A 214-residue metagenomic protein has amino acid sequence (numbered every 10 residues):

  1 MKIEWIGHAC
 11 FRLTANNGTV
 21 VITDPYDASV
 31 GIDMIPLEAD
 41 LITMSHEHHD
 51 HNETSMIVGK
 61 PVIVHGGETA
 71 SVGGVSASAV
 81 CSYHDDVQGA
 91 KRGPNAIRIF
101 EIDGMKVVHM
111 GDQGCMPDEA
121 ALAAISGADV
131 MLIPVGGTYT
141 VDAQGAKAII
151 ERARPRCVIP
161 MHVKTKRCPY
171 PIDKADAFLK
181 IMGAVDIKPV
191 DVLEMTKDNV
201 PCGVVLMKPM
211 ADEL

Functional and structural regions predicted by a protein language model:
M1-G31, K91-G111, V130: Conserved beta-strand hairpin/beta-sheet module of binuclear metal-dependent hydrolase folds, prominently
M1-N16, S29, E68-V80, D198-L214: Zn-dependent metallo-beta-lactamase
E4-I6, R92, C157-L214: Binuclear metal-ion centers of metallo-dependent hydrolases, dominated by the metallo-beta-lactamase
I22-P25, E38-H48, N52-T54, V108-Q113 (+3 more regions): Active-site neighborhood of phospho(di)ester-bond hydrolases with catalytic His/Asp-centered motifs
A28-G31, E47-E53, C115-D118, T138-D142 (+2 more regions): Active-site environment of divalent metal-dependent phosphoester hydrolases
A28-T69, A123-L132: Active-site metal-binding motif and surrounding structural segment of the metallo-beta-lactamase
E53-V108, N199: Portal/gating segments that form or line small-molecule/metal binding sites
D86-A153, Y170: Active-site-proximal loop/helix segments of hydrolase catalytic cores
